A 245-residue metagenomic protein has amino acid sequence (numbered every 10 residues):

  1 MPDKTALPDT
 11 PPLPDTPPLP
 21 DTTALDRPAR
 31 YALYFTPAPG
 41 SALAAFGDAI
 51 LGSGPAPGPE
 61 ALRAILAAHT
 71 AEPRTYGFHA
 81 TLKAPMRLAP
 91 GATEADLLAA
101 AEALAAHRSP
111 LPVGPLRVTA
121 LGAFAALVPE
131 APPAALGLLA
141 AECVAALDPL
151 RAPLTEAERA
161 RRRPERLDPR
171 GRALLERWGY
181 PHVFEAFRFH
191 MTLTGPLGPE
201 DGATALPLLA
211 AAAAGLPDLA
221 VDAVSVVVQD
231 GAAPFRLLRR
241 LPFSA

Functional and structural regions predicted by a protein language model:
P2-L121, A134, L138-D218, G231-A245: Basic, often amphipathic N-terminal segments
L33, A125-P129: Generic recognition of long tandem-repeat/solenoid scaffolds
